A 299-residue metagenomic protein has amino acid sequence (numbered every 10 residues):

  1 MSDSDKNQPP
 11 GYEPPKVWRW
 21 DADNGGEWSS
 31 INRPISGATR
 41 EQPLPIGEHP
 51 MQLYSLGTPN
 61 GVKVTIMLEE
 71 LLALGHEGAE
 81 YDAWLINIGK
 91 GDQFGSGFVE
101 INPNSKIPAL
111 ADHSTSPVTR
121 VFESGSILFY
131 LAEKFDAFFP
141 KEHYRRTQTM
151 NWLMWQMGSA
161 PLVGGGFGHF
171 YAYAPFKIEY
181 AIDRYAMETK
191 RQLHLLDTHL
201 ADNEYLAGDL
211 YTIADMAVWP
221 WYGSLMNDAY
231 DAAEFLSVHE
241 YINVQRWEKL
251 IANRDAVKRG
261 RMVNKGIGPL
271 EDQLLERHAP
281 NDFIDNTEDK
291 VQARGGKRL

Functional and structural regions predicted by a protein language model:
M1-K190, D289-L299: GST-like domain detector, emphasizing the conserved glutathione-binding G-site in the N-terminal thioredoxin-like
S29, K265-L299: Acidic/histidine-enriched, glycine/proline-rich intrinsically disordered or flexible terminal extensions
L72, S105, N203-E204, D255: Structural motif
N87, I213, N264-I267: Short, solvent-exposed turn/loop segments enriched in Gly/Ser/Thr/Pro and often Arg
L110, I127, L196, D215 (+1 more regions): Residue-level signal for nonpolar/aromatic packing positions in well-ordered secondary structure
S159, V163-G168, L206-A233, S237-R246 (+2 more regions): GST superfamily/GST-like fold recognition
L196-A207: Hydrophobic alpha-helical bundle segments that form small-molecule/ligand-binding pockets
